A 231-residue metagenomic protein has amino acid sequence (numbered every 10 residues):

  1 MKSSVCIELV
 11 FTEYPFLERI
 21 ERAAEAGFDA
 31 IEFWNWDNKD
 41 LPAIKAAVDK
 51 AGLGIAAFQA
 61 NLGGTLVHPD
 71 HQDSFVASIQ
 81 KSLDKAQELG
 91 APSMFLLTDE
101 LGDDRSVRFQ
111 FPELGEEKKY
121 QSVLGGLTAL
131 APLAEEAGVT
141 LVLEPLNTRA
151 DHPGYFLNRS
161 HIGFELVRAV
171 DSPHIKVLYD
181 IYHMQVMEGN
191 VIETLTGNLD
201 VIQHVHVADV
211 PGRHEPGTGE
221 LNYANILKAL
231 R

Functional and structural regions predicted by a protein language model:
M1-P92, E117-K118, L124, R168 (+5 more regions): N-terminal pre-domain/capping segments
L9-F11, N35-D37, N61-G64, E100-G102 (+3 more regions): Active-site-proximal loop/turn and secondary-structure-junction residues that shape catalytic pockets, frequently
L17, E21-E25, K45, K50 (+1 more regions): Acidic/histidine-rich catalytic cores of soluble enzymes
F33, A57-F58, P92-D99, A137-P145: Short beta-strand segments at enzyme active-site cores
I55, Q59, D104-S106, L143-P145 (+1 more regions): Short, basic/glycine-rich phosphate-binding loops at helix/coil junctions that contact nucleotide phosphates
P69, D73, E113-E117, L157 (+2 more regions): Charge-dense, low-complexity intrinsically disordered segments
L101-D104, E220: Short alpha-helical linear motifs
R105-Q121, T148-Y155: Surface-exposed cleft-lining segments at the edges of enzyme active sites
